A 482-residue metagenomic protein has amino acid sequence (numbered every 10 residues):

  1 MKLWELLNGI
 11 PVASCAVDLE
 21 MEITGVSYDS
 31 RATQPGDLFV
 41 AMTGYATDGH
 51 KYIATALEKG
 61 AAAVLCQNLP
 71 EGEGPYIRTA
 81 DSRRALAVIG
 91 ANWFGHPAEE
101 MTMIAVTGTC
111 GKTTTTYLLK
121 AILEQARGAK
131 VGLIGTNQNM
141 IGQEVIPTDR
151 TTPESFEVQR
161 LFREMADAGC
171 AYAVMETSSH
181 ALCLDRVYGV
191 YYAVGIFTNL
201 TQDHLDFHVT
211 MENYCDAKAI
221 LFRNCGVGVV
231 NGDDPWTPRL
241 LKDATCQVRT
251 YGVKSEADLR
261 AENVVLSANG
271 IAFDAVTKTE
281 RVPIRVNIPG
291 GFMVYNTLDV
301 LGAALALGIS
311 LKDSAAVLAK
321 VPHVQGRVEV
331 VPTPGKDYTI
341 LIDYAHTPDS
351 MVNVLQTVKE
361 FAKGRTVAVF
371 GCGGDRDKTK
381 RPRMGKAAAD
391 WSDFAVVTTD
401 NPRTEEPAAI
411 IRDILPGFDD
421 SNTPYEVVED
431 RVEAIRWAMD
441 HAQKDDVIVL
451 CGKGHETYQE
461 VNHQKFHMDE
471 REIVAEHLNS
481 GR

Functional and structural regions predicted by a protein language model:
M1-S14, P35-L38, R84, E124 (+5 more regions): ATP-dependent carboxylate-amine ligase
M1-V88, A257-R260, V265, P283 (+4 more regions): N-terminal leader/targeting and accessory segments in enzymes
E5, G9, C66, P70-G74 (+3 more regions): Acidic, Mg2+-coordinating active-site environments of NTP-dependent enzymes
L7, L86-G228, G232, W236-A244 (+1 more regions): Phosphate-binding loop of NTP-binding sites
G49-L65, Y76-A85, A193-N199, D216-K218 (+3 more regions): A short, gly/pro- and small-residue-rich
N68-P70, T136-N137, S179, L200 (+4 more regions): Short, ordered loop/turn segments at secondary-structure junctions
E71-G72, G111, Q138-I141, A181-C183 (+5 more regions): Short, active-site-adjacent cap segments at secondary-structure transitions
